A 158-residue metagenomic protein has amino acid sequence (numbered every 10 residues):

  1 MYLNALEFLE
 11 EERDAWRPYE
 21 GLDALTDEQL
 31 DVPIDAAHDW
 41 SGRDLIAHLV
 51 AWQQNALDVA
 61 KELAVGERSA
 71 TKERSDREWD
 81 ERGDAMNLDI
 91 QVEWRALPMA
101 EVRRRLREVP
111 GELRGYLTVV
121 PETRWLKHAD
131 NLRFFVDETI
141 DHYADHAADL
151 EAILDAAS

Functional and structural regions predicted by a protein language model:
M1-L30, A51, N55, K61-E62 (+1 more regions): Alpha-helical bundle segments that constitute or directly flank the non-heme di-iron/ferroxidase center
L3-E11, A24, I34, V65-T71 (+3 more regions): Solvent-exposed interaction patches of small proteins and small membrane subunits
F8-A15, L45-L49, V102-V109, F135 (+1 more regions): Amphipathic alpha-helix face/heptad-repeat signature
E11, G21-L22, L63, E93 (+4 more regions): Residues that form generic nucleotide/phosphate-binding pockets
E12, E78-R124: Acidic/histidine-rich alpha-helical segments that form the ligand environment of transition-metal centers
R13, E28, A85, H128-A129: Short hydrophobic/aromatic segments of transmembrane alpha-helices and their interfaces
A15-G21, E108, E112, Y116 (+2 more regions): Solvent-exposed, charged/polar functional surfaces in cytosolic regulatory/catalytic domains
D31-E81, T118-S158: Short, contiguous alpha-helical
